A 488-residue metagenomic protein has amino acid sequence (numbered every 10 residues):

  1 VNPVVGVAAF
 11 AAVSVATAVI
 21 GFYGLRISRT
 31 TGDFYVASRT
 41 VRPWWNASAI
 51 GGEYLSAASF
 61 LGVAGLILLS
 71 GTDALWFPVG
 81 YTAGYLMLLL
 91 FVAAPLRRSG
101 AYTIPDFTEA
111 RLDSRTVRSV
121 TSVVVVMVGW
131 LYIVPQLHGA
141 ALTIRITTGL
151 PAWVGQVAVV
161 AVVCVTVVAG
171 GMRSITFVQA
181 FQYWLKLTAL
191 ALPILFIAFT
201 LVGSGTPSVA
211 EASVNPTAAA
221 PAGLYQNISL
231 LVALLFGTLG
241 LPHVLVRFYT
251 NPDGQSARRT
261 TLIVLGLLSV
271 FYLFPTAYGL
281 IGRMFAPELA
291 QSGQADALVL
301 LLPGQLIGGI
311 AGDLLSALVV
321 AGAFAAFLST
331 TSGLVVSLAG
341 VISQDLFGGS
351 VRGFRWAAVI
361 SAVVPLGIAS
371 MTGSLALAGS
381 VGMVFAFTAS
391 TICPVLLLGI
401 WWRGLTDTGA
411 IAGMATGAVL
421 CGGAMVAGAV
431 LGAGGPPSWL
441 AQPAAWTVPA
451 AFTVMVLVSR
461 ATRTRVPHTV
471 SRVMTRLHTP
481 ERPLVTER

Functional and structural regions predicted by a protein language model:
V1-R488: Membrane-embedded helix-loop-helix hairpins and adjacent transmembrane boundary segments in multi-pass transporters
